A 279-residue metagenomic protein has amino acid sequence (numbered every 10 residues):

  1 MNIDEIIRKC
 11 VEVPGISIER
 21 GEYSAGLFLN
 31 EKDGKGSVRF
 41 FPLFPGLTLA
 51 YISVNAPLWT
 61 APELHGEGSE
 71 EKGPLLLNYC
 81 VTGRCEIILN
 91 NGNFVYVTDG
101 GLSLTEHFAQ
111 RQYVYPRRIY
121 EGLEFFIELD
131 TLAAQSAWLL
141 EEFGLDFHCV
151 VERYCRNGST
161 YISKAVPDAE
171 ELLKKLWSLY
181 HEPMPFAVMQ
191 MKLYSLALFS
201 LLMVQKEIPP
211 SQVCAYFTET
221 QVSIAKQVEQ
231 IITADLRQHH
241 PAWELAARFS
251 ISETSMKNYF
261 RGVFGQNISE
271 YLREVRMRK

Functional and structural regions predicted by a protein language model:
M1-G73: N-terminal low-complexity or simple alpha-helical regulatory segments that function as activation/interaction modules
L47, V54-A56, E70-N91, L129: Glycine- and acidic-residue-biased ligand/ion/polar-headgroup-sensing regions
S69, F217, Q221, A234: Residue-level marker of regulatory loop/turn positions in helix-turn-helix DNA-binding domains and in histidine
L76, F186, Q190, N267: Amphipathic alpha-helical recognition patches that constitute DNA-binding helices
I88-T218, A225, A242, A247-E253: Alpha-helical bundle regulatory/interaction domains
D168-L172, F264, R276: N-terminal alpha-helical segment
S200-E207, Q227, I231-V275: Basic/polar phosphate-binding segments, predominantly the helix-turn-helix DNA-binding elements of transcriptional
E219-T220, L272-K279: Short, basic, alpha-helical segments at the C-terminal edge of helix-turn-helix-like DNA-binding modules
